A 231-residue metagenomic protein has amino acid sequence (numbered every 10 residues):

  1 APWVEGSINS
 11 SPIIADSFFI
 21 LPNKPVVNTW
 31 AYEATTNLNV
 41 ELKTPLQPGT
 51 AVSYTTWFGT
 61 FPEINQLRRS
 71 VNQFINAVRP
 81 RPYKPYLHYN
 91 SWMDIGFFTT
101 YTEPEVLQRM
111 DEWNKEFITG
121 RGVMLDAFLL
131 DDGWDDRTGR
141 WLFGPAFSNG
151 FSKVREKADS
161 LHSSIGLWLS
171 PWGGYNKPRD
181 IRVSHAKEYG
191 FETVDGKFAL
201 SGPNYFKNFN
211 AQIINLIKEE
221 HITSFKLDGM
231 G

Functional and structural regions predicted by a protein language model:
A1-R121: Carbohydrate-recognition beta-sandwich/jelly-roll modules in extracellular/periplasmic carbohydrate-active proteins
F19, L42-T44, S91-M93, D132-W134 (+3 more regions): Short, flexible loop/turn elements at secondary-structure junctions
E41, P62-N72, L87, A127-L129 (+1 more regions): Glycine-rich, aromatic-flanked loop segments that form ligand/cofactor-binding clefts across common enzyme folds
K84-Y86, M93-T102, S164-E220, G231: Active-site-adjacent "subsite" loops/lids of carbohydrate-active enzymes
Q108, E112, N149-E156, S160 (+2 more regions): Alpha-helical scaffolding segments of alpha/beta enzyme cores, especially the outer helices of TIM-barrel or partial
T119-V123, V154-I165, N215-H221: A structural motif corresponding to the C-terminal end of an alpha-helix and its immediate exit/capping segment
G122-D135, K207-G231: Active-site groove signature of glycoside hydrolases
L129-F147: N-terminal substrate-binding region of glycoside hydrolase catalytic domains
